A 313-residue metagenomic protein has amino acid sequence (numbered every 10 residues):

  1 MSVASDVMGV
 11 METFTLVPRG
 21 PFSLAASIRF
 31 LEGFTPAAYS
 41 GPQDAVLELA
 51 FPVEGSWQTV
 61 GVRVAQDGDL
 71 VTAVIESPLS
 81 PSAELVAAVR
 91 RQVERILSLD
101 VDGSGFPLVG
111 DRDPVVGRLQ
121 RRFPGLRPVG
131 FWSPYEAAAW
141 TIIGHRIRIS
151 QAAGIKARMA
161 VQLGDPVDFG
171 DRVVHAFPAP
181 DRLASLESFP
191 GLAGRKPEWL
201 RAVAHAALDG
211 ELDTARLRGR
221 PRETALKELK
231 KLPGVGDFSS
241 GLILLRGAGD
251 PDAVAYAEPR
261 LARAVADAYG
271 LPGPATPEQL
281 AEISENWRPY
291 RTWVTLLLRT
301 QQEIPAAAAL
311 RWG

Functional and structural regions predicted by a protein language model:
M1-G313: HhH-family (HhH-GPD) DNA N-glycosylase catalytic core used in base-excision repair
